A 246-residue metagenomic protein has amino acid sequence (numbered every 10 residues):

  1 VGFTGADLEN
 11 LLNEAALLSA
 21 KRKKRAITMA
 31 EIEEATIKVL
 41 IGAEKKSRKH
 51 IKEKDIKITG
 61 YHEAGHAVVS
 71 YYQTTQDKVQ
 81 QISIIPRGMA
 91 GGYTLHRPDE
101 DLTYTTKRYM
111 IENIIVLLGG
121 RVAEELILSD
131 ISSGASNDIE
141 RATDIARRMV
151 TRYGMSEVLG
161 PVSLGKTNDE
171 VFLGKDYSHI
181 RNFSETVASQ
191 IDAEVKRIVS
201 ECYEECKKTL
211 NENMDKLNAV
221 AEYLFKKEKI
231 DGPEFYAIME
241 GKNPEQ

Functional and structural regions predicted by a protein language model:
V1-A30, I37-K45, A67-V79, M149-S156 (+1 more regions): AAA+ ATPase "lid" subdomain C-terminal helix
I32-H50, L95, L126-I127: Active-site scaffold of zinc-dependent metalloenzymes
K52-Y61, A67-Q246: Soluble catalytic regions of large protease machineries
